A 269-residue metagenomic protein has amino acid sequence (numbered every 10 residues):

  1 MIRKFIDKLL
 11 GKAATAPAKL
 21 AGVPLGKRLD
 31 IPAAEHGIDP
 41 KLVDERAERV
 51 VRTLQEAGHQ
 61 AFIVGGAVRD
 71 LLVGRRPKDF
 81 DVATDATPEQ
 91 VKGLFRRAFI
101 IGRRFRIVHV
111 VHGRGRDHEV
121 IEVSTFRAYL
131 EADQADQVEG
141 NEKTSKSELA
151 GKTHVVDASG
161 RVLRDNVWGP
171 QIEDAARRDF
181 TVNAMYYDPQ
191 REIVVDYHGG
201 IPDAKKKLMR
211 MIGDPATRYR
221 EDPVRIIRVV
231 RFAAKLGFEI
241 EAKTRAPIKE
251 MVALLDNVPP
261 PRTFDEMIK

Functional and structural regions predicted by a protein language model:
M1-K269: Catalytic cores of the polymerase beta-like nucleotidyltransferase superfamily and closely associated nucleotide
